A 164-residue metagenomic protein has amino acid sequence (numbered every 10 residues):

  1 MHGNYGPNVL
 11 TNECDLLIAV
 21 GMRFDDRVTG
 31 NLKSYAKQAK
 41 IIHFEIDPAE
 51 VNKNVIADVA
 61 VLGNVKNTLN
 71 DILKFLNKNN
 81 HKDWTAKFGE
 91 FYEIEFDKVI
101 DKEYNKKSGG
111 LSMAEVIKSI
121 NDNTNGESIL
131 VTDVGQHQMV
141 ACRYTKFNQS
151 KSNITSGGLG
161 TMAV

Functional and structural regions predicted by a protein language model:
M1-F88: Glycine-rich, acidic loop regions that bind phosphate or pyrophosphate groups
Y92-V164: Active-site diphosphate/adenylate-binding microenvironment
